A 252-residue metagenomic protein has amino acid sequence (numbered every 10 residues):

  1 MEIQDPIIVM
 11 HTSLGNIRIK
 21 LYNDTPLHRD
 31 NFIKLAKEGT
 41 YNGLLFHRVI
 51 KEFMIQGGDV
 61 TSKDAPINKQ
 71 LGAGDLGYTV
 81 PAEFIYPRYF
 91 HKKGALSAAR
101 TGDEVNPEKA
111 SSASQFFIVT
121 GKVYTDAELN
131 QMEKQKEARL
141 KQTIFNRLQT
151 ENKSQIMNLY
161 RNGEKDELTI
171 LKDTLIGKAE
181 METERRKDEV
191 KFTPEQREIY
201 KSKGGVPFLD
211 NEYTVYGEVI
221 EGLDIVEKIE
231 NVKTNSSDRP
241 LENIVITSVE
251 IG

Functional and structural regions predicted by a protein language model:
M1-G252: Cyclophilin-like peptidyl-prolyl cis-trans isomerases
